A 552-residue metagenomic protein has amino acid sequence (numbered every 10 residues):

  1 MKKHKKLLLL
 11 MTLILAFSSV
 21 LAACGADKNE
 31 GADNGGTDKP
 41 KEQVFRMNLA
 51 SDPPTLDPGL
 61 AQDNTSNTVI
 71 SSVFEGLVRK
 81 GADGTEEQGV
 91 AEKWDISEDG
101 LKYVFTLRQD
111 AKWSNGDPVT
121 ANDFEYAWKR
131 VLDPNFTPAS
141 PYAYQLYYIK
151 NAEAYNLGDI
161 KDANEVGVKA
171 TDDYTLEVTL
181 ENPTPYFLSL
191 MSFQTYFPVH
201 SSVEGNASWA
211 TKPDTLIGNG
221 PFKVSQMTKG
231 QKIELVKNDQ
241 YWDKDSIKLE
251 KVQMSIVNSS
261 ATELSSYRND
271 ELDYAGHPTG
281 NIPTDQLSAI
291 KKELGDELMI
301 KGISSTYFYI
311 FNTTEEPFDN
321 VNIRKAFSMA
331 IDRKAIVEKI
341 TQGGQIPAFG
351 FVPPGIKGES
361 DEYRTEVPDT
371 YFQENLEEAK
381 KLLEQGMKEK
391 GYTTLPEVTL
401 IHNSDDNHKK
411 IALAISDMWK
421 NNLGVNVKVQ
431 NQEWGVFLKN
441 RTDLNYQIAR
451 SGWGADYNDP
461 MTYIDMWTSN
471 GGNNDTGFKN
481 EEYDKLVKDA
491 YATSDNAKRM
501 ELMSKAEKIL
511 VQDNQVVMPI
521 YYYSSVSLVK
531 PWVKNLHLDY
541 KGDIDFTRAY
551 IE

Functional and structural regions predicted by a protein language model:
N48-E98, I217: N-terminal lobe/hinge region of extracytoplasmic solute-binding protein
L49-T68, V90, D117, A139-S140 (+3 more regions): A structural "hinge/loop" feature
E92-Y142, P317: Aromatic- and charge-enriched surface segment that lines or borders ligand/interaction sites
T120-A127, D173-T179, G220-P221, L249-K251 (+3 more regions): Alpha-helical secondary-structure segments
A154, D173-Y174, T179-I247, K251: Gly/Pro-rich hinge or "lid" segments in bacterial periplasmic/extracellular proteins
G205-A207, Q240-Q286: Ligand-site clamp/hinge motif
A330-D361, N407-S416, L438-E552: Detector for C-terminal structural segments
P347-G386, D405-K409: Structural transition elements
